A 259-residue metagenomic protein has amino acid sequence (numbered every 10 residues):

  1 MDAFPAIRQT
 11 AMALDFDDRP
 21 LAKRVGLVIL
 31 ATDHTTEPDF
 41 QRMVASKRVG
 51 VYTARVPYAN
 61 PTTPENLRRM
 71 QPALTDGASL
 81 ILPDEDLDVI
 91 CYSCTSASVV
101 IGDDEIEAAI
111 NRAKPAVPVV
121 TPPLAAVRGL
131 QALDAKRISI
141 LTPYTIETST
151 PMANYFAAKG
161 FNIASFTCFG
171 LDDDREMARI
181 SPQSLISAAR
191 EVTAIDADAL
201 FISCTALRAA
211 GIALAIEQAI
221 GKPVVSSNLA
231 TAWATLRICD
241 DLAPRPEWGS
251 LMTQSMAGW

Functional and structural regions predicted by a protein language model:
D2-G77, L141-S181: N-terminal glycine-rich anion-binding loop in soluble enzyme alpha/beta folds
Q71-E85, S184-A197: Short, well-structured alpha-helical segments in soluble
P72-T75, S79, V119-D134, L229-D241: Hydrophobic alpha-helical segments within soluble ligand-binding/sensing domains
G77-L124: Glycine/small-residue-rich loop that forms an oxyanion/phosphate-binding "nest" at active or ligand-binding sites
L87-S93, S139-I140, A197-C204: Periplasmic-binding protein-like
I106-A113, V117-D174, M256-A257: Conserved beta-alpha
S187-I216, T231-A232: Hydrophobic alpha-helical
S226-W259: C-terminal functional extensions of proteins
